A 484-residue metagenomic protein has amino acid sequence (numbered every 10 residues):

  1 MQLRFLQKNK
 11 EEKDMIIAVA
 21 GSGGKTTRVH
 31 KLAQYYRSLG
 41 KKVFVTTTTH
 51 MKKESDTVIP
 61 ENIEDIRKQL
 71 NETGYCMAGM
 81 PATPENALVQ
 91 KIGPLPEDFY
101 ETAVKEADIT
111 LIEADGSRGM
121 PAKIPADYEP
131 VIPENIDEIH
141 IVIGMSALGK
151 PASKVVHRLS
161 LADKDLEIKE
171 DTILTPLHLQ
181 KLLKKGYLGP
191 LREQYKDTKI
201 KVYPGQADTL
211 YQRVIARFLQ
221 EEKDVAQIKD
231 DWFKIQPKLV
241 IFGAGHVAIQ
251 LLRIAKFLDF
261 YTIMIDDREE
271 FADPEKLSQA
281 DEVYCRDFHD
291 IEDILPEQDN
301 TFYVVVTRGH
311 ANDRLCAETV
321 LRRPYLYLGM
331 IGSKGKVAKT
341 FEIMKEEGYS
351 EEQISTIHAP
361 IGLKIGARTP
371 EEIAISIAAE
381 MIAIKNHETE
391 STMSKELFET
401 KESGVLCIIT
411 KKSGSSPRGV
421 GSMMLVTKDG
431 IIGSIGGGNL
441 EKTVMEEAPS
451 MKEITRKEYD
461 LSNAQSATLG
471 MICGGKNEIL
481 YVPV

Functional and structural regions predicted by a protein language model:
Q2-L39: Walker A (P-loop) phosphate-binding motif
L6-N9, I66-N71, F288-D299: Short amphipathic alpha-helix with an adjacent loop that forms part of the alpha/beta core around
V19, V240-I241, V305: Hydrophobic Val/Ile/Leu positions in short beta-strands of Rossmann-like dinucleotide-binding domains
T26, A33-A87: N-terminal phosphate/diphosphate-binding loop that engages ATP/GTP or pyrophosphate donors across diverse enzyme folds
L88-F99, V104-I109, D115-L219: Conserved catalytic-core segment of NTP-binding enzymes
Q220, A226-D267, P274-K276, Y284 (+4 more regions): Segments forming oxygen-rich coordination pockets for charged ligands
I265, F302-R308, E318-I343: ADP-ribose/adenylate-binding Rossmann-like module
I331-L397: Adenosine-phosphate binding glycine-rich loop
